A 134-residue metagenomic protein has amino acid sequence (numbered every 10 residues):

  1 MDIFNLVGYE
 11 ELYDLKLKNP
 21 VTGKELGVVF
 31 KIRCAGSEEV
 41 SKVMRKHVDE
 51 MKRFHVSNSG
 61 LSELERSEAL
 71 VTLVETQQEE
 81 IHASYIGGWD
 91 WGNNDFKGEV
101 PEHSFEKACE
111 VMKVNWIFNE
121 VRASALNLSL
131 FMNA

Functional and structural regions predicted by a protein language model:
M1-E11: Short, intrinsically disordered N-terminal pre-domain segments
E10-E25: Short acidic-hydrophobic surface loop/beta-edge motif
K24-A134: Short, surface-exposed, charged amphipathic helix/loop patches that serve as local interaction elements
